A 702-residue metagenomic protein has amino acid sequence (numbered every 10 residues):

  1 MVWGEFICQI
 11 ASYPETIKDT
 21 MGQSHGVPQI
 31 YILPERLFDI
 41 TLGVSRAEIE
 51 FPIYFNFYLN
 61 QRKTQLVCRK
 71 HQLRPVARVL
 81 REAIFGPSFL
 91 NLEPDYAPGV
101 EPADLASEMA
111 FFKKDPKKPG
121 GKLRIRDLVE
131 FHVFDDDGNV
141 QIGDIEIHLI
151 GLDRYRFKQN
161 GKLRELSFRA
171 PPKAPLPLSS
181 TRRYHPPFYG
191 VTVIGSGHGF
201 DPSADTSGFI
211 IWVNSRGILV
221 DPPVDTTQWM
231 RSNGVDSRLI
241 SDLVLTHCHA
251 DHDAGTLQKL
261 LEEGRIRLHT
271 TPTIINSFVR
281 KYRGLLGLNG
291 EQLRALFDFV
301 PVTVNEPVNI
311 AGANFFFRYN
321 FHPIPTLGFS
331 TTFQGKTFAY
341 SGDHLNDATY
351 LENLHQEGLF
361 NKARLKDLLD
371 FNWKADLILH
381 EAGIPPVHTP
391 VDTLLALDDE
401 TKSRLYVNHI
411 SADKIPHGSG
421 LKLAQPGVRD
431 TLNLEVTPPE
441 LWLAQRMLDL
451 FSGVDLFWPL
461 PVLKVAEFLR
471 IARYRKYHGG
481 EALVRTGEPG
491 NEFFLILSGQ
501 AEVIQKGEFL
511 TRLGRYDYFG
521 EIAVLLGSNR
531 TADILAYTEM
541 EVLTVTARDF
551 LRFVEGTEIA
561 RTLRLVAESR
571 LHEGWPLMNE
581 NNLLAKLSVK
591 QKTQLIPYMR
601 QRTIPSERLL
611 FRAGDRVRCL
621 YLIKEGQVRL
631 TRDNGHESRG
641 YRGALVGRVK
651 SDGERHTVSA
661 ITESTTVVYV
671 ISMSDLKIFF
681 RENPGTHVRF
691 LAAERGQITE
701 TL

Functional and structural regions predicted by a protein language model:
M1-P116, A348-E435: Cap/insert and terminal regions of metallo-dependent hydrolase folds
A106-I142, P171, P177-L178, P272-T326 (+1 more regions): Metallo-beta-lactamase
E108-F111, D115-D201, D205-G208, V213-I218: Non-catalytic propeptide/linker segments at domain boundaries
Q159, I211-N214, I310, F329-Q334 (+3 more regions): Active-site beta-strand termini and strand-to-loop segments that position acidic
L219-P223, L239-D251, H269-T271, A339-H344 (+2 more regions): Active-site neighborhood of phospho(di)ester-bond hydrolases with catalytic His/Asp-centered motifs
W229, D236-E263: Di-metal (Zn2+ and/or Mg2+/Mn2+) metal-binding site signature of metallo-dependent hydrolases with the MBL/beta-CASP
V304-G358: Catalytic core of the metallo-beta-lactamase
S419-G420, N433-L702: Cytosolic regulatory regions built on CNB/CRP/Popeye-like sensor folds
